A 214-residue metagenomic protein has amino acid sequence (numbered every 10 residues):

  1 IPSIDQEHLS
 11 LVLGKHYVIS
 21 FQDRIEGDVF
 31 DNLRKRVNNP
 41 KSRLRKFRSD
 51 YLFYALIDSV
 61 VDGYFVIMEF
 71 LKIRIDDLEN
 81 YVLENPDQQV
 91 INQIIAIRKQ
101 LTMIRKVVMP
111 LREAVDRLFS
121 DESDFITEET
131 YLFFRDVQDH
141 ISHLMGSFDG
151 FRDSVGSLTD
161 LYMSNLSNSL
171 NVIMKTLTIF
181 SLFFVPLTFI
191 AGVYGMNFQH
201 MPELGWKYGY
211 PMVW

Functional and structural regions predicted by a protein language model:
I1-E128, F133-D136, H140-M145, G150 (+1 more regions): Peripheral, non-transmembrane regulatory/ligand-interaction domains of membrane transport proteins
D139-W214: Hydrophobic alpha-helical transmembrane segments and their immediately adjacent juxtamembrane loops
